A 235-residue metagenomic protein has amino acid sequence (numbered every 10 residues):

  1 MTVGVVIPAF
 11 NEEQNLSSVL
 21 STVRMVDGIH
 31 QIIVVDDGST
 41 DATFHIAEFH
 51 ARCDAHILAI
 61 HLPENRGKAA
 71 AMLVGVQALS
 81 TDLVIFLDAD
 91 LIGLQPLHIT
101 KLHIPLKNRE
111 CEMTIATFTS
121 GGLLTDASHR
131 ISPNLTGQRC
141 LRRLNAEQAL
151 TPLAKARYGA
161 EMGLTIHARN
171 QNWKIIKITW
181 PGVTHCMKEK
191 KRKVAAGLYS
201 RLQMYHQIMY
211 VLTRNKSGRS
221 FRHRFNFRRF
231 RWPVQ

Functional and structural regions predicted by a protein language model:
T2-G4, Q31, G163: Cell-envelope/extracellular polymer assembly enzymes that use nucleotide-activated donors
N11-M25: Short, well-formed alpha-helical segments that are part of the catalytic scaffolds of diverse glycosyltransferases
H30, F44-A78: Conserved donor nucleotide-binding strand/loop of the catalytic core
D36-H45: A conserved acidic beta->alpha catalytic loop
V84: Short aromatic/hydrophobic "clamp" motif used to bind/position activated sugar donors
P96-I115: Conserved donor-nucleotide/metal-binding helix-loop-beta segment in metal-dependent transferases, i.e., the alpha-helix
T114-A127: Short beta-strand-to-loop element that shapes/binds the nucleotide-sugar donor at the catalytic cleft/hinge
K155, R169-Q235: Hydrophobic helical membrane-anchoring modules
